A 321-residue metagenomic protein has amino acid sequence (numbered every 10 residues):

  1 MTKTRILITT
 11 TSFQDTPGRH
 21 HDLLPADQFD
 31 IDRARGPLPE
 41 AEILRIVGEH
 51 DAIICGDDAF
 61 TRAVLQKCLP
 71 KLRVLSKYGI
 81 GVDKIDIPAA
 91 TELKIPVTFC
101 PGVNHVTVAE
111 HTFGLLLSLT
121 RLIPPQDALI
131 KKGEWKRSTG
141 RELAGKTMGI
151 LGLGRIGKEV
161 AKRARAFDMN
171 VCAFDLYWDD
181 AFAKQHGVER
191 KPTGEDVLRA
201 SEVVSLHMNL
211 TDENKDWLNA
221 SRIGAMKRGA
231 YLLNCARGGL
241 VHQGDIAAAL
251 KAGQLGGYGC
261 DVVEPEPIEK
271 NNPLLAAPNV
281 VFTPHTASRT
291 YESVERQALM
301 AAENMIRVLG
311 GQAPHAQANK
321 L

Functional and structural regions predicted by a protein language model:
M1-A52: N-terminal glycine-/charge-rich "phosphate-binding" loop or analogous flexible N-terminal tail
T2-K3, D15, T91, T98-E110 (+1 more regions): C-terminal helix-to-coil terminal segments
K3, L72, A144-T147, A220 (+1 more regions): Phosphate-coordination loops involved in phosphoryl transfer and adenosine-cofactor binding
T9, I150-L151: Conserved N-terminal Rossmann-fold NAD(P)-binding element of oxidoreductases
D32, P39, E49-D127, R141: Phosphate/diphosphate ligand-binding glycine-rich loop within oxidoreductases
T61-L65, L176-P273: Rossmann-like adenosine-cofactor binding region
C68-R73, L93-I95, M169, R228-A230 (+1 more regions): A short helix->loop->beta-strand "cap" motif at the edges of active sites that frequently abuts
L93-I95, P101-T147, R155, E159-K162 (+4 more regions): Phosphate-binding beta-alpha-beta segment of Rossmann-like dinucleotide-binding domains, i.e., the NAD(P)
